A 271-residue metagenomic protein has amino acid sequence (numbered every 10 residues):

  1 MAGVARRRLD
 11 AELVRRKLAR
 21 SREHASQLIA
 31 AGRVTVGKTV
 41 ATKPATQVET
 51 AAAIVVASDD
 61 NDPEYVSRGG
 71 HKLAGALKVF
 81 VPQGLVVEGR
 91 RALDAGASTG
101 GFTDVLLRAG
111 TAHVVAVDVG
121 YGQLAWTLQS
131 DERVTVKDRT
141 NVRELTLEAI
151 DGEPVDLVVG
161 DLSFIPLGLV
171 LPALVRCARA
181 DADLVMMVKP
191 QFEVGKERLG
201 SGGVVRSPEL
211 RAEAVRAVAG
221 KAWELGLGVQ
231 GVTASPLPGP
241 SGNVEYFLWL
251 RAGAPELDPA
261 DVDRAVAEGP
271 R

Functional and structural regions predicted by a protein language model:
M1-A52, R91: A basic, amphipathic helix-loop patch mediating RNA/tRNA/ribosome contacts
V86-S98: Conserved class I S-adenosyl-L-methionine
G100-G101, G122: Glycine-rich SAM-binding Motif I of class I
V105-H113: Conserved S-adenosyl-L-methionine
H113-L169: S-adenosyl-L-methionine
G168-V185: A short glycine-rich, Lys/Arg-flanked "PGG" loop and its adjoining helix->strand segment in the class I
P190-S207: Short, glycine-/aromatic-enriched active-site segment of Class I SAM-dependent methyltransferases
V244, L248-R271: Flexible, glycine-/basic-rich loop-and-beta segments that form/coincide with the SAM-dependent methyltransferase
